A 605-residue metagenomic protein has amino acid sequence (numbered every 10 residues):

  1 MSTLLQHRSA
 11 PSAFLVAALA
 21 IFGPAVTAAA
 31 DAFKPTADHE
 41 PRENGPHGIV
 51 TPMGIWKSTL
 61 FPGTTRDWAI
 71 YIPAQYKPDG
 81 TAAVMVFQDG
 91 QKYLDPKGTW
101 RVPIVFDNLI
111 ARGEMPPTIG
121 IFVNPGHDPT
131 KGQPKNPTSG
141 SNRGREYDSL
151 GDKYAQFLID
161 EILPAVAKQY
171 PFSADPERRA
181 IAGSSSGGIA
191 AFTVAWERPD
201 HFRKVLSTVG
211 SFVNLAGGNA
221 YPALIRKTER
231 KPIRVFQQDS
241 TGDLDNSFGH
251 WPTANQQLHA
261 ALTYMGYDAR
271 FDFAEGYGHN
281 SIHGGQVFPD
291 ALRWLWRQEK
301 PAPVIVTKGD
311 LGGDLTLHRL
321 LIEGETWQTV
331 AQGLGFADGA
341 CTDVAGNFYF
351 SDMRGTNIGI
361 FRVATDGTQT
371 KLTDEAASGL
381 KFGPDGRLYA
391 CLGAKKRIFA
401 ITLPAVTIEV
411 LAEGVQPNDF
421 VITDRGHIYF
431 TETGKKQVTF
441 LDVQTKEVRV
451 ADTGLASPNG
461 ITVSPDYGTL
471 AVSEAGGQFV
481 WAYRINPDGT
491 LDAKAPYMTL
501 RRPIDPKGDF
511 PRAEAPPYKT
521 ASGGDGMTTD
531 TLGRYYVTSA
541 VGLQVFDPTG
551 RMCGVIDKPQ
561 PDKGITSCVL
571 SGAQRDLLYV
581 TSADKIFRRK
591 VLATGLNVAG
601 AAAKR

Functional and structural regions predicted by a protein language model:
S12-P24: Bacterial N-terminal signal peptides
A30-I305: Non-catalytic cap/lid and distal C-terminal segments of serine-dependent acyl enzymes
I305-T326, N597-A599, R605: Blade/loop signatures of beta-propeller domains
Q328-T329, T370-E375, E409-E413, R449-T453 (+3 more regions): Beta-propeller fold detector
G333-N347, N357-I358, D374-L392, R397 (+6 more regions): Beta-rich, blade/repeat-based domains predominating in secreted/periplasmic proteins but also intracellular
F348-T370: Beta-propeller domains
Y483-L491, V591-V598: Short loop/turn segments immediately following beta-strands, especially the blade-tip and inter-blade linker loops
S567-R605: Blade-level signature of beta-propeller repeat domains, shared across WD40, Kelch, NHL, RCC1 and BNR/Asp-box propellers
